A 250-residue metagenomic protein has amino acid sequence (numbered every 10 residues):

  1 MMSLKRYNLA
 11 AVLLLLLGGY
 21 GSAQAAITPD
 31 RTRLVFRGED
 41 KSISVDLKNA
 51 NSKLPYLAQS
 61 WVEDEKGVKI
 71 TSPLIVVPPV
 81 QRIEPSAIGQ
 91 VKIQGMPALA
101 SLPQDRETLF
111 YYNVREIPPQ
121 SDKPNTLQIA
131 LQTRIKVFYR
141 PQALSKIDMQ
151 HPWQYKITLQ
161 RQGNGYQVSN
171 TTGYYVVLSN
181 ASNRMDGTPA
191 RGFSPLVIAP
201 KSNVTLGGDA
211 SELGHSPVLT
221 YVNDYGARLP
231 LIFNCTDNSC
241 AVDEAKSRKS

Functional and structural regions predicted by a protein language model:
M1-A11: Bacterial N-terminal signal peptides that target proteins for export
A11-V12, A23: Cleavable N-terminal signal peptides
L17-Q24: C-terminal segment of classical bacterial N-terminal signal peptides
Q24-K48, I147-R161: Beta-sheet-dominated interaction scaffolds and their linkers
I43-N49, I93, F110-R115, G165-N170: Buried hydrophobic-core signal for structured, non-transmembrane domains
N51-V68, T171-T188: Short acidic, flexible loop segments centered on an aromatic residue
V68-A100, T188-G214: Intrinsically disordered, low-complexity Pro/Gly/Ser/Thr-rich segments with frequent PxxP/GP/PP motifs and embedded
A98-L144, D148, G214-S250: Terminal connector regions
